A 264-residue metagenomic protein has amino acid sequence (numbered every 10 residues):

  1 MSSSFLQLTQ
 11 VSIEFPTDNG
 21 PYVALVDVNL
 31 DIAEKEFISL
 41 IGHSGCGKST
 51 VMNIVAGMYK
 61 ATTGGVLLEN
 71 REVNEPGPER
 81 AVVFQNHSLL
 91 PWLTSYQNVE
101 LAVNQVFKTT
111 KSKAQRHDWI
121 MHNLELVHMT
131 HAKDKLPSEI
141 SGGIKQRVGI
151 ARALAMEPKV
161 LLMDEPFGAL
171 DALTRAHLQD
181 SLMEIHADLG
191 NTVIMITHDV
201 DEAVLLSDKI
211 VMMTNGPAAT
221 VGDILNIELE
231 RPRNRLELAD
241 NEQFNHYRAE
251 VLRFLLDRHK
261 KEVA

Functional and structural regions predicted by a protein language model:
I41-H43: The feature captures the beta-strand-to-loop junction immediately N-terminal to the Walker
A56: Helix-to-loop junction immediately C-terminal to a conserved catalytic motif
G64-P76, S112: Conserved ABC transporter NBD signature motif
L93-A102: Short coil-to-helix segment of the ABC ATPase nucleotide-binding domain corresponding to the Q-loop/switch region
N104, K111-A132, E184: Conserved ABC ATPase "signature" region
K135-S138, M156: Conserved signature/switch motifs of ABC ATPase nucleotide-binding domains
I150: Hydrophobic anchor residue at the start of the ABC signature
L161-D164: Catalytic Walker B motif of ABC-type/P-loop ATPase nucleotide-binding domains
